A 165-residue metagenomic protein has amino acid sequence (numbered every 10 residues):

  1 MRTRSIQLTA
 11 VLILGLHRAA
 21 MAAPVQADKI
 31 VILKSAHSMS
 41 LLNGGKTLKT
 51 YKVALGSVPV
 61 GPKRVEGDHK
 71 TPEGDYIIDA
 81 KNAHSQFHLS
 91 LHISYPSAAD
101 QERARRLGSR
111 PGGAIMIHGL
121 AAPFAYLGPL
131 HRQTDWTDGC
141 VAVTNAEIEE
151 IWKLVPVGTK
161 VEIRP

Functional and structural regions predicted by a protein language model:
M1-R4: Positively charged n-region of N-terminal signal peptides that target proteins for export
Q7-H17: Bacterial N-terminal signal peptides
A19, S35, G56-V58, P96-A98 (+1 more regions): Generic structural motif
A22-E66, K160, P165: Intrinsically disordered, low-complexity, Pro/Ser/Thr/Asn/Gly/Ala-rich spacer/linker segments adjacent to signal
A23-Q26, G67, A80-P165: Exported/periplasmic cell-wall-interacting domains
A36-S38, D75, A114: Structural motif
G61-I78: Short, surface-exposed secondary-structure junctions/capping segments
